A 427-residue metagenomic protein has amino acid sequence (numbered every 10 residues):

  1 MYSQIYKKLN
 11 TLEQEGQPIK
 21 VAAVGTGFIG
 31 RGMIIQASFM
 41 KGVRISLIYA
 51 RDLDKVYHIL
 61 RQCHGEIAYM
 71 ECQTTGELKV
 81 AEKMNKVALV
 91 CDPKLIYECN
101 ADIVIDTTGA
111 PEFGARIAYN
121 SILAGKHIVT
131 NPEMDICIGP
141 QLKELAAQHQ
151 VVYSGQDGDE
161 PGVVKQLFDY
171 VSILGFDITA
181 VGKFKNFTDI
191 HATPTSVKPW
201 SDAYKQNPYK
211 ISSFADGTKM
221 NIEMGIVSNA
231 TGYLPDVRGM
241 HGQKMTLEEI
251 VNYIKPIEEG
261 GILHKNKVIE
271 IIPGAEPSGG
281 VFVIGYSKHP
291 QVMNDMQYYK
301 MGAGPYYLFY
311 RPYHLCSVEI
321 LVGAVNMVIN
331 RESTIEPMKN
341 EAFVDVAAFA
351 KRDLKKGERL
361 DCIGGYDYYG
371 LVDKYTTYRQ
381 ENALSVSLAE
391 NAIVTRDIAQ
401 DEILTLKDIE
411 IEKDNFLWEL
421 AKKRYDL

Functional and structural regions predicted by a protein language model:
M1-A118: N-terminal glycine-/serine-/threonine-rich beta1-alpha1-beta2 phosphate-ribose binding loop of Rossmann-like
M1-L12, W200-L427: C-terminal catalytic/substrate-binding lobe primarily of soluble NAD(P)-dependent oxidoreductases
R31-M33, T107, P111-R116, T130-N131 (+3 more regions): Short glycine/serine/threonine-rich phosphate/pyrophosphate-binding segments that cradle anionic phosphate groups
R51, G109, K126, P132-I136 (+4 more regions): Short, ordered loop/turn segments at secondary-structure junctions
L60-R61, P140-K143, K165-F168, K183 (+4 more regions): Short acidic, glycine/serine/threonine-rich loops at helix termini
E112-A124, N131-V152, Q156-G158: Rossmann-fold NAD(P)-binding glycine/threonine-rich loop
A146-Q150, S154-K219: Rossmann-like NAD(P)H-binding beta-loop-alpha module
